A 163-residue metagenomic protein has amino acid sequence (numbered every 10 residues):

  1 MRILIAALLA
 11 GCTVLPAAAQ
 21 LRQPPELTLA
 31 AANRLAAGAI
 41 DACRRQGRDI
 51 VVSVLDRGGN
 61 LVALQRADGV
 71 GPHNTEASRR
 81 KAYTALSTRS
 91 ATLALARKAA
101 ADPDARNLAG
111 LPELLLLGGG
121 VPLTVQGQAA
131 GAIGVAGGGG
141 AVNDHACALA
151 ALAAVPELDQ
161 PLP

Functional and structural regions predicted by a protein language model:
M1-L4: Positively charged n-region of N-terminal signal peptides that target proteins for export
V14-A17: N-terminal signal peptide c-region/cleavage motif recognized by signal peptidases
A19-P163: Flexible, solvent-exposed loop/hinge segments and secondary-structure transition points
